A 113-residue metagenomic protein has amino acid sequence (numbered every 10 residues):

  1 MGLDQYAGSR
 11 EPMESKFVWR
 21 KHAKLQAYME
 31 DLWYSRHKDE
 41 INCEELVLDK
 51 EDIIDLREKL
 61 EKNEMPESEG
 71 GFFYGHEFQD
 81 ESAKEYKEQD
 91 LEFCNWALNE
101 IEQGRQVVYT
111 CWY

Functional and structural regions predicted by a protein language model:
M1-V107, C111-Y113: Acidic (Asp/Glu-rich) sequence patches and key acidic residues that form negatively charged surfaces used
